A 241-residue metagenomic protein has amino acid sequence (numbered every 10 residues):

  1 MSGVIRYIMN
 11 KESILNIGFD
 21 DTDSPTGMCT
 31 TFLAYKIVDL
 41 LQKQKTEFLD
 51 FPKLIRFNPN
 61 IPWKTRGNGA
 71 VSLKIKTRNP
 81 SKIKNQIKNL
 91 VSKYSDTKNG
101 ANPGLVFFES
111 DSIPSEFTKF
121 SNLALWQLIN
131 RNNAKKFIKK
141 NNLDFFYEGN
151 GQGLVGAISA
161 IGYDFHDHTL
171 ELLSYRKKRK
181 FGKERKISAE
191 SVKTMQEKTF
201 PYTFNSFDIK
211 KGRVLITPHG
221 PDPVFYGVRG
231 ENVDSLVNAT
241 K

Functional and structural regions predicted by a protein language model:
M1-I8: N-terminal amphipathic/basic-hydrophobic helices that include classical n-h-c signal peptides and signal-anchor
S13-K241: Conserved mixed alpha/beta catalytic, RNA-binding, or beta-rich assembly cores of soluble enzyme, regulatory
